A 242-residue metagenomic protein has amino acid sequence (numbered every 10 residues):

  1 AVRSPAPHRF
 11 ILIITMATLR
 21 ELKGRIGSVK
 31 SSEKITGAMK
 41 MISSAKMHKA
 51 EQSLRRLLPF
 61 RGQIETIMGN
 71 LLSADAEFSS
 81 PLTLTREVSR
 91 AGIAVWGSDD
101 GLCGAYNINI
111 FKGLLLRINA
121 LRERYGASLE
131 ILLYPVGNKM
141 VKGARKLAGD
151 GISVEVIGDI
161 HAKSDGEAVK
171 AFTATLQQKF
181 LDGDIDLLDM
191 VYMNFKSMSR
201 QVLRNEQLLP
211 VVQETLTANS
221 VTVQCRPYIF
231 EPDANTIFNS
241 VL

Functional and structural regions predicted by a protein language model:
A1-T15: Short, Lys/Arg-enriched N-terminal segments with co-localized hydrophobic residues within the first ~10-30 amino acids
L12-L242: C-terminal beta-strand-loop-alpha-helix "lid" module of Rossmann-like NAD(P)-dependent dehydrogenases
